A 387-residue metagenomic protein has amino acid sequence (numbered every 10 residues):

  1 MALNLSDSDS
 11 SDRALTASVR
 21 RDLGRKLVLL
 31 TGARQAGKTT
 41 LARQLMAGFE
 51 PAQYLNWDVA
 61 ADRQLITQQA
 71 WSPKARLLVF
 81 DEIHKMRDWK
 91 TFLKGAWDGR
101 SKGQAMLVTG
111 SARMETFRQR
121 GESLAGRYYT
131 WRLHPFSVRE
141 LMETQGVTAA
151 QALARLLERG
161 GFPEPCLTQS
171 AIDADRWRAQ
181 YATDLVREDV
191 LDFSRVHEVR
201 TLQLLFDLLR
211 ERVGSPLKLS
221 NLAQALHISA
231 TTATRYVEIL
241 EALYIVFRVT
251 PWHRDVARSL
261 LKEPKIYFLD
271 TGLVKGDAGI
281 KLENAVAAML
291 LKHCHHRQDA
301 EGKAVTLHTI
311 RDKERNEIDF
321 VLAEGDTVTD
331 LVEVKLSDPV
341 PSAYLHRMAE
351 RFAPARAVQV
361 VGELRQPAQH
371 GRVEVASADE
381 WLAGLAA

Functional and structural regions predicted by a protein language model:
M1-Q35, T39-Q53, W57, D62 (+3 more regions): A cross-kingdom feature that marks ATP-driven nucleic-acid transaction machinery
A2-S6, R132-D312: Interdomain hinge/linker elements that couple catalytic modules in large macromolecular machines
A61-L78: Conserved alpha-helical scaffold flanking the Walker A/P-loop in AAA+ ATPase domains
L65, H84-L93, R118-Q119: Conserved ATPase-coupling elements of RecA-like P-loop NTPase cores
P73-W89: Conserved P-loop NTPase "ATPase switch" module shared by AAA+ and STAND
K90-M114, E122: Conserved catalytic/switch belt of AAA+ P-loop NTPases
T109-M114, Q119, P135-F136, V361-E363: A short beta-strand-to-loop transition that corresponds to the Sensor-1 phosphate-sensing loop of AAA+ P-loop ATPases
M114-Y129, Q145-G146: Short regulatory helix/loop adjacent to the ATP-binding pocket of P-loop NTPases
